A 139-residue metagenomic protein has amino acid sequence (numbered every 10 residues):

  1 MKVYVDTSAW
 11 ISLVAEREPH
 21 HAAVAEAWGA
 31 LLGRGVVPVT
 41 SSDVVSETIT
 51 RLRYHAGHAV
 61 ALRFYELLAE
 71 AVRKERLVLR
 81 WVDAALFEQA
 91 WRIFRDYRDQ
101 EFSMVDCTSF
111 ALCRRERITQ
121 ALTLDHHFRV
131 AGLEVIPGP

Functional and structural regions predicted by a protein language model:
M1-T40, R53-E66, P139: Short, well-structured N-terminal submotif of metal-dependent ribonuclease cores
A9-W10, E47-R51, Q89: A general alpha-helix detector
W28, V45, Y65, D106-S109: Alpha-helical structural signal
S42-D43, D106, D125-H126: Short secondary-structure boundary segments
A71-D83, Y97-D99, F128-P139: Short acidic, glycine/proline-enriched helix-loop-strand junctions
L77-T119: Active-site neighborhoods of divalent-metal-dependent phosphate/nucleic-acid chemistry enzymes
F110, R114-P139: Acidic, PIN/NYN-like endoribonuclease modules and their adjacent C-terminal/linker elements
